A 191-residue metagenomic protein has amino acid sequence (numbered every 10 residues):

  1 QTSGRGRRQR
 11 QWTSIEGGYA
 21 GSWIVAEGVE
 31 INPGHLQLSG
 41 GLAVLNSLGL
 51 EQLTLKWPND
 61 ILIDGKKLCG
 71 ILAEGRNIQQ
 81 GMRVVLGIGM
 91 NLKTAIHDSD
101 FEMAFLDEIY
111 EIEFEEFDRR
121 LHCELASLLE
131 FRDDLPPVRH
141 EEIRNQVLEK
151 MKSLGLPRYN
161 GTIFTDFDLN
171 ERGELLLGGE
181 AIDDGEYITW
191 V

Functional and structural regions predicted by a protein language model:
Q1-Q11: Basic, glycine/proline-rich low-complexity segments that contact nucleic acids
R10-T13, G17-G18, S22-V191: Catalytic beta-strand/loop module used to bind and position nucleotide/cofactor moieties in cofactor-attachment
